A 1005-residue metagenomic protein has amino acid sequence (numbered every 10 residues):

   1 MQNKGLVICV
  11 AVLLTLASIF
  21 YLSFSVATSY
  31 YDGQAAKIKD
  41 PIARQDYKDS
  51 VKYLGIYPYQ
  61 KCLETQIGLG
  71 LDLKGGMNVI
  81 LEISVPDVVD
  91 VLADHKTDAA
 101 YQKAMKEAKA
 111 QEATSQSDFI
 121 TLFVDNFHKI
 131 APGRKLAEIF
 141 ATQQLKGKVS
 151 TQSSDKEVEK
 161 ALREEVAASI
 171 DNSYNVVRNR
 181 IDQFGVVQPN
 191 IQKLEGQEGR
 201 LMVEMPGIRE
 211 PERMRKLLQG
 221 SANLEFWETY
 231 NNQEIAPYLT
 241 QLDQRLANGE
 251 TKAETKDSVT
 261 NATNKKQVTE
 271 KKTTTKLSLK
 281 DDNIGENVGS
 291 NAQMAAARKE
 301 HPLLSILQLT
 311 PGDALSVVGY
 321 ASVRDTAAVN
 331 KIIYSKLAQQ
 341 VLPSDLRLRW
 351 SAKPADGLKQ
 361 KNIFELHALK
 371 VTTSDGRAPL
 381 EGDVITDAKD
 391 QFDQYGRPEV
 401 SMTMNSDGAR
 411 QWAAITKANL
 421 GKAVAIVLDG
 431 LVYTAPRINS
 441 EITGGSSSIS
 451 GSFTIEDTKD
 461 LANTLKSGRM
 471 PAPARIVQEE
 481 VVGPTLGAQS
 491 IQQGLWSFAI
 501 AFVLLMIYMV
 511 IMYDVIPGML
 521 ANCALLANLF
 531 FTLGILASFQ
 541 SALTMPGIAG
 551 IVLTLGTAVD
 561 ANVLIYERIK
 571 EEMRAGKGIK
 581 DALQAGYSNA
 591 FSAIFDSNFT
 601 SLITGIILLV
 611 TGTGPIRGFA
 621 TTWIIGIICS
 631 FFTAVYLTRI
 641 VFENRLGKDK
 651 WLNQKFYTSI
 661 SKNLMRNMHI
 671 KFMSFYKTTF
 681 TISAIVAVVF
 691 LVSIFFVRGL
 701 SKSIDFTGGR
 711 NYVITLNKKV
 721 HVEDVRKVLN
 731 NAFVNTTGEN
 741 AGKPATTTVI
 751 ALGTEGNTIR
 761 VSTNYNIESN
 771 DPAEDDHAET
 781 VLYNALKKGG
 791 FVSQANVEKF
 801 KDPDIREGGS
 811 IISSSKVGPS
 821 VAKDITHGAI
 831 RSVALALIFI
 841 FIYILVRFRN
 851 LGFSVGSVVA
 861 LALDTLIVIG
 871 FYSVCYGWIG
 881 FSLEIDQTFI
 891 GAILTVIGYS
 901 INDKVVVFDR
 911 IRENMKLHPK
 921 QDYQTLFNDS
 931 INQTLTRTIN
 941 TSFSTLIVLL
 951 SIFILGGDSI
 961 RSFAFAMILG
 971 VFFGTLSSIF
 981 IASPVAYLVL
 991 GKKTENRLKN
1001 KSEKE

Functional and structural regions predicted by a protein language model:
M1-Y21, V26-L63, I67, D87-Y101 (+6 more regions): Interfacial helix-loop-helix hairpins and adjacent transmembrane helices of multi-pass alpha-helical membrane proteins
Q2-K4, V400-S401, N405-L420, V424-A425 (+5 more regions): Interfacial segments of transmembrane alpha-helices in multi-pass membrane proteins
I8, A527, G534-I535, E571-S592 (+3 more regions): Hydrophobic alpha-helical transmembrane segments of membrane transport and translocation systems, primarily multi-pass
V12-T15, G518-Q540, I551-A558, F619-A634 (+3 more regions): Small-residue-enriched core segments of transmembrane alpha-helices in multipass membrane transport and channel
L22-T28, D49, T65-G75, L81-D429 (+5 more regions): Non-transmembrane, solvent-exposed regions of membrane trafficking/translocation machinery
V177, T485-L505, T557, K577-T613 (+11 more regions): Pore- and gate-forming transmembrane helices of large, multi-pass membrane proteins
E204, G444-S448, E456-L504, V781 (+2 more regions): Juxtamembrane "pre-transmembrane" interface segments
G556-T600, E643-W651, S873, I879-T941 (+1 more regions): Cytosolic juxtamembrane regions of multi-pass inner-membrane proteins
